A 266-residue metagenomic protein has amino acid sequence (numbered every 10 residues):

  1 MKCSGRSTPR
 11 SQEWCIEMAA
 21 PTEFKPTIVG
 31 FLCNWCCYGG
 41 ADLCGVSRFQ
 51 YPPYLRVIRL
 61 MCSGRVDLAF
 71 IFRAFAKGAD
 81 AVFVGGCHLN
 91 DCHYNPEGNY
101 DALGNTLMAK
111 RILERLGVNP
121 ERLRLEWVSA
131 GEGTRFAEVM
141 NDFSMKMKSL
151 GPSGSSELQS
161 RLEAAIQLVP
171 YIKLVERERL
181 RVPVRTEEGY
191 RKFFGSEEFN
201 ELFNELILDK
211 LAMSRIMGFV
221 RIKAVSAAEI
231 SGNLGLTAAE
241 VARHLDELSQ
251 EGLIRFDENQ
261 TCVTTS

Functional and structural regions predicted by a protein language model:
R6, R10-G232, A239-D246, C262: Iron-sulfur-associated redox domains of electron-transfer enzymes in respiratory and anaerobic energy metabolism
S249-Q260: A short, conserved structural fragment
Q260-S266: Minor-groove-contacting beta-hairpin "wing" of winged helix-turn-helix DNA-binding domains
